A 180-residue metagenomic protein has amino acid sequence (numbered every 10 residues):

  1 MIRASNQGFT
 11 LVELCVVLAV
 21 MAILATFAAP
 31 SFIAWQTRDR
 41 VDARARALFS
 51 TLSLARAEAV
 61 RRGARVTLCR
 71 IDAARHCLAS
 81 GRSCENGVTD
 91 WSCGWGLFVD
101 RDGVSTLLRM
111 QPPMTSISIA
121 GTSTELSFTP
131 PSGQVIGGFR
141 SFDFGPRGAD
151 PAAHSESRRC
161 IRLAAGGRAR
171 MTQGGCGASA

Functional and structural regions predicted by a protein language model:
M1-F9: N-terminal leader/signal peptides at the extreme start of proteins
I2-R3, F27-D42, R46-A57, R61 (+1 more regions): N-terminal helix-rich module
Q7, E13-V16, T37: Internal alpha-helical transmembrane segments of multi-pass membrane proteins, especially GPCRs
Q7, M21, G166: Short glycine-rich loop/turn motifs that provide flexible caps or phosphate-binding loops at active sites
C15-S31: Alpha-helical hydrophobic helix detector
